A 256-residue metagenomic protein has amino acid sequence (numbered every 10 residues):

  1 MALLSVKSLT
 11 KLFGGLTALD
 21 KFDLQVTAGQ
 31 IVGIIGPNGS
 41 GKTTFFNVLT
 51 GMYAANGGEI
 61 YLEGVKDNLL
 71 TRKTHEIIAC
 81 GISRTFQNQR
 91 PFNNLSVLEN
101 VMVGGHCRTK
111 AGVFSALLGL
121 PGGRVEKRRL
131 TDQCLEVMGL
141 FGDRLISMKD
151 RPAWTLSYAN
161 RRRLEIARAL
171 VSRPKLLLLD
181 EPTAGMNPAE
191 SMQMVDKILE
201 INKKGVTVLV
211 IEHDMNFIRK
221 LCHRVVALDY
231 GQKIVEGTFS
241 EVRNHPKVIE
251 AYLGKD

Functional and structural regions predicted by a protein language model:
I35-P37: The feature captures the beta-strand-to-loop junction immediately N-terminal to the Walker
T50: Helix-to-loop junction immediately C-terminal to a conserved catalytic motif
G58-D67, C80, Q133, G139: Conserved ABC transporter NBD signature motif
V171-K175: A short, proline-enriched helix->beta-strand linker immediately N-terminal to the Walker B motif in ABC-type P-loop
L177-E181: Catalytic Walker B motif of ABC-type/P-loop ATPase nucleotide-binding domains
I218-K220: A short, surface-exposed alpha-helical micro-motif characterized by mixed small hydrophobic and charged/polar residues
